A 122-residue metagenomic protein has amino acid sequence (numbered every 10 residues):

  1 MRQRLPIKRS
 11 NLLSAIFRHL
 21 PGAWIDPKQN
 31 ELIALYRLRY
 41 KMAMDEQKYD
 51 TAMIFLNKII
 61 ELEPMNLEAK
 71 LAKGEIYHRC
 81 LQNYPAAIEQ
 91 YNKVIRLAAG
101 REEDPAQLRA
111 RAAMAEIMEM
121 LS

Functional and structural regions predicted by a protein language model:
H19-L35: TPR-adjacent "capping" and linker segments in tetratricopeptide-repeat scaffold/adaptor proteins
K41, E75-I76, E116: Residue-level recognition of tetratricopeptide repeat
M44, H78-R79, E119: Specific register positions within alpha-helical solenoid repeats of the TPR/Sel1-like families, i.e., one
K58-E61, R96: Conserved structural position within tetratricopeptide repeats
